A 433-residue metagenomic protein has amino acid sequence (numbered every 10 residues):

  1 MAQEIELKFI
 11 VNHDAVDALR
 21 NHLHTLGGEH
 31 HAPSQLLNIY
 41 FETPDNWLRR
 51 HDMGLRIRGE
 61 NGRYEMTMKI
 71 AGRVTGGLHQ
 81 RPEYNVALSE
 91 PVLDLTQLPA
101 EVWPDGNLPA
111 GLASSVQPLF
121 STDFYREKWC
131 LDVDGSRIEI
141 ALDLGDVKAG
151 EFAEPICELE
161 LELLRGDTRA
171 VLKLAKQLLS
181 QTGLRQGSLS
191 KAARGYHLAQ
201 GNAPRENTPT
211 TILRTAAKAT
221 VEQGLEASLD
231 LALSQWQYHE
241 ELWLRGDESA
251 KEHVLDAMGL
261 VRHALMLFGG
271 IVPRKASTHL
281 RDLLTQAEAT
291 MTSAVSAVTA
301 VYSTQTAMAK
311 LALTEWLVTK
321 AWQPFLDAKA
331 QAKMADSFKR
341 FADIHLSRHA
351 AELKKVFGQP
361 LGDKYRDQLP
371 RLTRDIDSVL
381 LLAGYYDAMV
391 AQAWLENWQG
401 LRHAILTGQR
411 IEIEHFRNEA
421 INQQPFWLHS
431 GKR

Functional and structural regions predicted by a protein language model:
M1-R433: Function-determining surface determinants
